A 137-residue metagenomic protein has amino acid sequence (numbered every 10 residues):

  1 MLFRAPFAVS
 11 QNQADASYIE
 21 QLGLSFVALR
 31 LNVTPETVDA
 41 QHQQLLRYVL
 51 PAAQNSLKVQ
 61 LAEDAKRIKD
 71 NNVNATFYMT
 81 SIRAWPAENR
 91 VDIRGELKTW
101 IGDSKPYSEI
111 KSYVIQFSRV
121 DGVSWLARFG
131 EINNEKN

Functional and structural regions predicted by a protein language model:
L2-S17, L31, E36-N137: Structured, amphipathic secondary-structure segments that form assembly/contact surfaces in multi-subunit
L22-V33: Solvent-exposed, amphipathic alpha-helical segments
